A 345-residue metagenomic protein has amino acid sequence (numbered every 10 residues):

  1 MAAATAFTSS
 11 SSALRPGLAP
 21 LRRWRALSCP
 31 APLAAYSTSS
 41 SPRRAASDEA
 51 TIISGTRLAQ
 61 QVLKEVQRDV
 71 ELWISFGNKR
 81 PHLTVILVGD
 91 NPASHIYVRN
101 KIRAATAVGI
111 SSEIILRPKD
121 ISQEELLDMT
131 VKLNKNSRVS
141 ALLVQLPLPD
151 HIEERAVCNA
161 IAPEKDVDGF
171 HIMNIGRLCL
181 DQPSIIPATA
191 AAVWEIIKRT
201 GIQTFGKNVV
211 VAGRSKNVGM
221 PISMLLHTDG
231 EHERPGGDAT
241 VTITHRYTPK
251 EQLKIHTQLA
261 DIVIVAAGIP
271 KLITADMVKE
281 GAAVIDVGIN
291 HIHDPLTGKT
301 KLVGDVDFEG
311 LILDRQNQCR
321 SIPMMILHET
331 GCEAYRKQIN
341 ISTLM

Functional and structural regions predicted by a protein language model:
M1-D48: N-terminal mitochondrial targeting presequence
P30-A34, E49-G77, S184-E195: Short N-terminal or domain-adjacent regulatory/targeting segments
S40-T56, P81-T84, V108-E113: Generic N-terminal amphipathic, Lys/Arg-enriched alpha-helix
D48, I53, S140-V209, K254 (+1 more regions): Anion-binding alpha/beta catalytic cores of soluble intermediary-metabolism enzymes, centered on
L83, A105-K119, E233-T244: Short beta-strand elements in bilobed, periplasmic/extracellular small-molecule ligand-binding domains
V88-I102, Q182-A283, V287, I292-E309: Glycine-rich phosphate/diphosphate-binding loop of Rossmann-like nucleotide-binding domains
S94-R138: Active-site cofactor/substrate anionic-group-binding motifs, chiefly glycine- and Lys/Arg-rich phosphate-binding loops
E153-G176, E280-T343: Rossmann-fold NAD(P)-binding glycine/threonine-rich loop
